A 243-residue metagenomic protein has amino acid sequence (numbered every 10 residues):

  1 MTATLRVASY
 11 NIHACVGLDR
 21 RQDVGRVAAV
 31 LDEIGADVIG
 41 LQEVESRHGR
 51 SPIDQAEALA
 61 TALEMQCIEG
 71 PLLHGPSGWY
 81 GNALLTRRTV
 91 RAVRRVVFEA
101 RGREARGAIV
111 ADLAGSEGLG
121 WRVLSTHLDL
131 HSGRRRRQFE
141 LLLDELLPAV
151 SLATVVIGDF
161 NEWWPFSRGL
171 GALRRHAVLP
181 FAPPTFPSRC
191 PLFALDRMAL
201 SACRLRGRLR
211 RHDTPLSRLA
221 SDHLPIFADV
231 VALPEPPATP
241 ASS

Functional and structural regions predicted by a protein language model:
M1-V38, R50, T61-A62, Q66-S243: Active-site regions of metal-assisted phosphoester/phosphodiester hydrolases, unifying DNase/endonuclease modules
G40-E45: A short beta-strand-loop structural module common to alpha/beta enzyme folds
R47-H48, D54: Membrane-embedded segments
